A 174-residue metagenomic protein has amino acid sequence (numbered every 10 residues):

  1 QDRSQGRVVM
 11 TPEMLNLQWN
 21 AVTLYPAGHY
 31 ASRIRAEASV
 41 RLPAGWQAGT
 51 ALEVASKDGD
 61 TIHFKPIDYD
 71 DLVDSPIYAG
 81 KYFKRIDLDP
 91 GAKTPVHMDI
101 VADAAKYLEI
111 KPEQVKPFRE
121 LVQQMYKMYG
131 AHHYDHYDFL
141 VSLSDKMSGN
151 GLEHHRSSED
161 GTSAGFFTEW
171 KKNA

Functional and structural regions predicted by a protein language model:
Q1, G59-F83: C-terminal beta-strand-rich structural cap/linker in extracellular carbohydrate-active enzymes
D2-S32: Glycine/proline-rich low-complexity spacer/linker segments in large multi-domain proteins
S4-M10, G49-L52, N150-E153, K171-K172: Short, solvent-exposed loop/turn and secondary-structure capping segments
M10-E13, L52-K57, V115-F118, N173-A174: Short intrinsically disordered coil segments
E13-L17, D58, K146: Short edge-strand/loop segments of extracellular domains
V22, R33-G49, E53, F64-S75 (+1 more regions): Zn2+-dependent metallopeptidase catalytic core
R35-S39, R85, H97-D99: Beta-strand secondary-structure signal
D87-A174: Juxtacatalytic substrate-recognition/specificity segment
